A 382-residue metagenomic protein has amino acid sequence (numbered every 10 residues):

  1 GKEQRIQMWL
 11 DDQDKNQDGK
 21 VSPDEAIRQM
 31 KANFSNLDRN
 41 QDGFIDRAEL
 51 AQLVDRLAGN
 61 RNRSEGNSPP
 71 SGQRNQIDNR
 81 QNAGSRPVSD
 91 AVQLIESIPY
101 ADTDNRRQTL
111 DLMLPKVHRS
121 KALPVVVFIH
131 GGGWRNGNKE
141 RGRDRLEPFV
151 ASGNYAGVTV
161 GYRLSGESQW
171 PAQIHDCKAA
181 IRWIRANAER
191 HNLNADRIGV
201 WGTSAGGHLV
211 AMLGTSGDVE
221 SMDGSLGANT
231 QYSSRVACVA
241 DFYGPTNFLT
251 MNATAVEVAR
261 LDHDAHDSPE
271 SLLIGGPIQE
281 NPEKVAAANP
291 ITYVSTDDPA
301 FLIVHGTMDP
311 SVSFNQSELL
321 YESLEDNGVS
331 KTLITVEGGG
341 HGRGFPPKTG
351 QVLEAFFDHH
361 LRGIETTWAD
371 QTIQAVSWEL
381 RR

Functional and structural regions predicted by a protein language model:
R63, S68, E322, D326-S330 (+2 more regions): Alpha/beta-hydrolase-fold serine-hydrolase catalytic core, especially in secreted/extracellular enzymes
G72-K121: N-terminal cap/lid segment of alpha/beta-hydrolase-fold proteins
G84-V88, Q93, T103, G214-M222 (+4 more regions): Mobile cap/lid helix-loop segments that gate and shape the active-site cleft of serine hydrolases
K121-G133: Short beta-strand element of the alpha/beta-hydrolase
K139-T159: Short amphipathic alpha-helix adjacent to the substrate-entry channel of hydrolases
S168-E189, Q351: Alpha/beta-hydrolase active-site loop
A179-V256: Primarily recognizes the serine-hydrolase "nucleophile elbow" in alpha/beta-hydrolase and SGNH/GDSL folds
D297, L302-H305, D309: Short beta-strand/loop motif that positions the catalytic acidic residue of the alpha/beta-hydrolase fold
